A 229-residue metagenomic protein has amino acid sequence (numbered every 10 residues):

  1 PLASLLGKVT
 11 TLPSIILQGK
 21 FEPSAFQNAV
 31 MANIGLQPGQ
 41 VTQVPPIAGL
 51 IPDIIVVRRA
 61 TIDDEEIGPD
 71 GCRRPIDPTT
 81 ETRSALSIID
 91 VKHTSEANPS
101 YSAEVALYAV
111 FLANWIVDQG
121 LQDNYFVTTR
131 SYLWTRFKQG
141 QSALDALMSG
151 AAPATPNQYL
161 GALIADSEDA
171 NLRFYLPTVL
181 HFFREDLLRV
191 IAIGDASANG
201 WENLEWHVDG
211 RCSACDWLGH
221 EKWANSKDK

Functional and structural regions predicted by a protein language model:
P1-G35: Low-complexity, highly charged intrinsically disordered N-terminal segments that act as targeting/localization
K8, K20, K92, K138 (+2 more regions): Context-gated lysine
L12-I16, R83-S84, G210: Sequence-level motif detector for i,i+2 pairs with an aromatic at +2
Q18-K20, V57, K92, C215-L218: Structured loops at beta-to-helix junctions and adjacent beta-edge loops in soluble globular domains
G39-G194: Nucleic-acid nuclease catalytic cores
L172-K229: Long, highly charged, low-complexity intrinsically disordered interaction regions that mediate electrostatic DNA/RNA
